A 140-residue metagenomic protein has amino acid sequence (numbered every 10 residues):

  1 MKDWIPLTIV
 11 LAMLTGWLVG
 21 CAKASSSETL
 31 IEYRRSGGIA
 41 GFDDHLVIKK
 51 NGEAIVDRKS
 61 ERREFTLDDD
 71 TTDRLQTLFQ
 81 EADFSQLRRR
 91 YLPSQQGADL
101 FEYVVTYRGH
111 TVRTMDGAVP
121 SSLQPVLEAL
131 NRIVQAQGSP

Functional and structural regions predicted by a protein language model:
M1-V19: Sec-dependent bacterial lipoprotein signal peptides
D3-I5, C21-G38, E61-R63, D70-R74 (+2 more regions): Short, well-ordered, aromatic-rich surface patches in folded extracellular/luminal domains
A12-T15, K59-E61, L78-E81: A generic, residue-level signal for flexible/boundary positions that often mark functional hotspots
R34-R58: N-terminal secretory signal peptides
F84: Cys-His-centered catalytic/binding microenvironment captured across papain-like cysteine peptidases and homologous
